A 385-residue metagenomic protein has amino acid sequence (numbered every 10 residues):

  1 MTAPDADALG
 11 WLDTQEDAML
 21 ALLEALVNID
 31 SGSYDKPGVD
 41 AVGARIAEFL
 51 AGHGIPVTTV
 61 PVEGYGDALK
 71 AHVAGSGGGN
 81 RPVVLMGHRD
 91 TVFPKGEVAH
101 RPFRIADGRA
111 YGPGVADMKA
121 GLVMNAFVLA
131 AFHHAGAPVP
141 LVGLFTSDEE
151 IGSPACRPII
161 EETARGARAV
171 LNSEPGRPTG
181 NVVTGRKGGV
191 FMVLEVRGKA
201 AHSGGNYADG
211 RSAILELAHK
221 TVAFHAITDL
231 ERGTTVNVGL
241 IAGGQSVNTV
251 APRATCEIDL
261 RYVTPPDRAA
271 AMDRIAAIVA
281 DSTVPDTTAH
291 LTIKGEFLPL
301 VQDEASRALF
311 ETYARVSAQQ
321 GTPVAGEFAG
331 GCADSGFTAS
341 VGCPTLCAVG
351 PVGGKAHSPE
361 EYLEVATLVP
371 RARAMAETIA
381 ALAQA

Functional and structural regions predicted by a protein language model:
M1-D7, S31, P61, P175-G176 (+2 more regions): Metal-dependent amide/peptide-bond hydrolase catalytic core, centered on the "pita-bread" metallohydrolase fold
T2-P113, H134: Acidic/His- and Gly-rich active-site-bordering loop/insert found across diverse amide/peptide-bond hydrolases
G78, A106-G108, V128-G143, A223-G233 (+1 more regions): Phosphate-handling active-site elements
M86-G87, L144-T146, L171-E174, E195-R197 (+1 more regions): Short beta-strand segments
F93, R109-V123, H202: Glycine/serine-rich anion-binding loops at beta->alpha junctions that coordinate negatively charged ligand groups
M118-K187, A383-A385: Acidic/histidine-rich catalytic neighborhood of metal-dependent amide-processing enzymes
